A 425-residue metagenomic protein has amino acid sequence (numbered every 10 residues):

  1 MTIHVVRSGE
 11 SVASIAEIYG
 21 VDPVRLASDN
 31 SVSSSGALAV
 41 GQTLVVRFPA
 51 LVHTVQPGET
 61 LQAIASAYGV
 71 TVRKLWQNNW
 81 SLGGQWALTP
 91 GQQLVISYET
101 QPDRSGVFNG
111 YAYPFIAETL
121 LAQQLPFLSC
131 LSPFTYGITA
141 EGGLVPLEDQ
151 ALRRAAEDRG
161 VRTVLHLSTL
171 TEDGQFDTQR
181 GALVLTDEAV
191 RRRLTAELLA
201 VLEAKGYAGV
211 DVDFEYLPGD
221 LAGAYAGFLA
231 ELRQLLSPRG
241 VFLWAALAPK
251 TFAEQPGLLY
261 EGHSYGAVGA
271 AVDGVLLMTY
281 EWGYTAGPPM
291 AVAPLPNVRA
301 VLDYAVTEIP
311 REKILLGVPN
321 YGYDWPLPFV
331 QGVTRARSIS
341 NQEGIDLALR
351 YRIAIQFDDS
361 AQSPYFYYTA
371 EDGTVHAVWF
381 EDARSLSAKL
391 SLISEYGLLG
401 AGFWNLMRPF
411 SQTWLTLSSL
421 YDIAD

Functional and structural regions predicted by a protein language model:
M1-Y19, Q42-G69, Q92: Primarily a LysM-type cell-wall glycan-binding module
S11, T60, T71-C130, D158 (+4 more regions): Non-catalytic accessory regions flanking glycosidase/transglycosidase catalytic cores in CAZymes
E99-R193, E197: Glycan-recognition patch characteristic of GH18 chitinases/ENGases and related GlcNAc/peptidoglycan-binding proteins
A112-P126, E188-E203, G257-G266, E381-L392: Short, acidic/polar
L131, V212, V275, L316 (+2 more regions): Conserved, mostly hydrophobic/aromatic
T135, R193-A224, G274-P288: Active-site groove signature of glycoside hydrolases
A140-L147, G223-G227, E231-A348: Substrate-binding surface in catalytic domains of secreted glycosidases
H166-G181, G322-K389, Y421-D425: Glycan-binding loop/region signatures in secreted carbohydrate-active enzymes
